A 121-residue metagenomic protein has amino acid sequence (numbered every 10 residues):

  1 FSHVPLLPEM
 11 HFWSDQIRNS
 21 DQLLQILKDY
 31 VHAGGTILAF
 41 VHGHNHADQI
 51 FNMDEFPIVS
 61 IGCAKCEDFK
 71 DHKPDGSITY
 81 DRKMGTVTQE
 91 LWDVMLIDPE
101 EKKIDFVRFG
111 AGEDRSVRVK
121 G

Functional and structural regions predicted by a protein language model:
F1-L38, N52: Active-site-proximal segments of metal-dependent phosphoesterases and phosphodiesterases across multiple
H3, H44, M95: Divalent metal-coordination and catalytic microenvironments
V41: Active-site-adjacent helix-turn-beta-strand microarchitecture at beta-sheet edges that either contains or buttresses
D48-G121: Binuclear metal-dependent phosphoesterase catalytic core
